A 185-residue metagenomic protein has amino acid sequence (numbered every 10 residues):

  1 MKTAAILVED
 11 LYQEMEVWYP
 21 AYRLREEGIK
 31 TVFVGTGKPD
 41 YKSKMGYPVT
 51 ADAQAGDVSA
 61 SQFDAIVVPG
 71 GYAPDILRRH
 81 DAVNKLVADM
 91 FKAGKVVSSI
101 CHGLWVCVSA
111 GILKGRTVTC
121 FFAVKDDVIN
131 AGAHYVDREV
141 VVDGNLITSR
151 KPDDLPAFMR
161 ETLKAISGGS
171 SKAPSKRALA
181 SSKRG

Functional and structural regions predicted by a protein language model:
M1-A93, V97, V106-T117, K125-G185: Extended, subdomain-level signal for the structured scaffold at the beginning of enzyme domains
C101: Catalytic nucleophile serine of serine hydrolases, specifically the conserved "nucleophile elbow" pentapeptide
